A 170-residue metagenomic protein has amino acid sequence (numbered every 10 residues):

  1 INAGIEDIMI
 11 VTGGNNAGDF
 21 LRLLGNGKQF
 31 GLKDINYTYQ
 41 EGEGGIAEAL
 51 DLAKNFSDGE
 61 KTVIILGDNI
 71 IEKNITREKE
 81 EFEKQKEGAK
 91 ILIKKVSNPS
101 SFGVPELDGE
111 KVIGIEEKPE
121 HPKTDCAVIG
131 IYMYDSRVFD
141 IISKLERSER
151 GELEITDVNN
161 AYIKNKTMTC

Functional and structural regions predicted by a protein language model:
I1-L66, I70, I75-R77: Conserved N-terminal catalytic core of the sugar/cofactor nucleotidyltransferase
I5-E6, L32-D34, D58-K61, Q85-A89 (+2 more regions): Short coil/turn connectors at secondary-structure junctions
M9-I10, I64, A89-L92, C170: Structural beta-sheet core signal
N26-L32, E106-L107, A161-I163: Short, conserved catalytic or adaptor-binding loops enriched in Gly and charged residues
G42-I46, N98-P99, H121-P122: A short acidic, often aromatic-flanked loop/helix-cap motif at beta-alpha or helix-coil junctions that lines enzyme
A53, D68, P105, E110 (+1 more regions): Residue-level signal for inorganic ion chemistry
K73-S100: Conserved donor-nucleotide/metal-binding helix-loop-beta segment in metal-dependent transferases, i.e., the alpha-helix
K79, E83, K111-C170: Catalytic-core segments of class I nucleotidyltransferases/pyrophosphorylases that form NMP-activated intermediates
